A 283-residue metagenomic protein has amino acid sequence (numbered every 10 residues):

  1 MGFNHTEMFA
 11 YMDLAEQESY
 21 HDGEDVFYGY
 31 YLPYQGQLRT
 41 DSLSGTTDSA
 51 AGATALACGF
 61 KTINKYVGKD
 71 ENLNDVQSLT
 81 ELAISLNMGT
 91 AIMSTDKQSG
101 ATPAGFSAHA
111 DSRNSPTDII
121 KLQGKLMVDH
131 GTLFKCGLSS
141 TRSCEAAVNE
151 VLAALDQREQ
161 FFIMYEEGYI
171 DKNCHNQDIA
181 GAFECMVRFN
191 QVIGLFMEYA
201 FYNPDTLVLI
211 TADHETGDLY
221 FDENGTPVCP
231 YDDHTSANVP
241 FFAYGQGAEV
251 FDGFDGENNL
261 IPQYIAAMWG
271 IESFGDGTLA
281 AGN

Functional and structural regions predicted by a protein language model:
M1-F3, A83, F161-G168, A182 (+4 more regions): Beta-strand elements within well-structured catalytic alpha/beta cores of enzymes that handle phosphate/sulfate esters
M1-T132, R188-N190, E215-N283: N-terminal catalytic scaffold of extracellular/periplasmic and nuclease hydrolases that process anionic headgroups
A101-S107, G131-C136, V148-L152, D156-L195: Active-site His/acidic residue clusters
E150-A154, V192-Y199, D218, Y264 (+1 more regions): Generic, well-ordered alpha-helical scaffold segments in large soluble proteins
D156-Q157, F201-P204, D232-S236: A structural signal for short secondary-structure junctions
E184, A200-F201, T216: Soluble secreted/lumenal catalytic domains with histidine-centered metal-binding or acid-base catalytic motifs
F196-N203, T211-A212, N224-C229: Hydrophobic alpha-helical bundle architecture
P204-D205, L209, F274-T278: Acidic/polar loop patches that form or flank catalytic/metal-binding clefts of enzymes that bind anionic ligands
